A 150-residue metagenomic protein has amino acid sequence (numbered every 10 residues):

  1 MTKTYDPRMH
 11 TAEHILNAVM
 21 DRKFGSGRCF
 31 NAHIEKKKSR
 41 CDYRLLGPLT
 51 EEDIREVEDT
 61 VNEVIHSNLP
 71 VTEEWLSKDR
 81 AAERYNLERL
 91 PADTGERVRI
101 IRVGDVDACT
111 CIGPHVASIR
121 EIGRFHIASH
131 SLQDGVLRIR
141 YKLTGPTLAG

Functional and structural regions predicted by a protein language model:
M1-G150: Active-/binding-site microenvironments in catalytic and ligand-binding cores
